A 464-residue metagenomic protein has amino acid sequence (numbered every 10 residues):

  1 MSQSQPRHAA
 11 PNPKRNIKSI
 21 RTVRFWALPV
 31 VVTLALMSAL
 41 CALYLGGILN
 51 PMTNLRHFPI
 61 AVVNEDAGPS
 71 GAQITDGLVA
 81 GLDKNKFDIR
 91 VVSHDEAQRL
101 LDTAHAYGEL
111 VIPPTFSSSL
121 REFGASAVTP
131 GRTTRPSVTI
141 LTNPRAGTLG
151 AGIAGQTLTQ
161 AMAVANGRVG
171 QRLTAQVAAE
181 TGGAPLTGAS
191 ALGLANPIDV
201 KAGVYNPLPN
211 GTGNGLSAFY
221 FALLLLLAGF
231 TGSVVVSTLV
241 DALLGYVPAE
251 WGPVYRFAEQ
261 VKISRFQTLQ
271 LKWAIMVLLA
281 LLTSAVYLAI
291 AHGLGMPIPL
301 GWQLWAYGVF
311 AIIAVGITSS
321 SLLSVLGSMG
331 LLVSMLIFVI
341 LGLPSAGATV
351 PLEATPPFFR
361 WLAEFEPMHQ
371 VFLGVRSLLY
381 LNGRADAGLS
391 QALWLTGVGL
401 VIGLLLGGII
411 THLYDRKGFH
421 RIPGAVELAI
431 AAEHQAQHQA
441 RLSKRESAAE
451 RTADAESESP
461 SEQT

Functional and structural regions predicted by a protein language model:
S2-G211, G215, L413, K417-T464: Extracytoplasmic/periplasmic domains immediately adjacent to an N-terminal transmembrane anchor in multi-pass membrane
S19, A258-K262, P297: Helix-boundary and loop/linker segments of multi-pass membrane transporters
R172-P185, R256-Q260, L281-G293: Hydrophobic, membrane-facing alpha-helical anchors
N210-F230: N-terminal membrane-entry
L225-S233, G403-G407: Hydrophobic core segments of alpha-helical transmembrane domains in multi-pass integral membrane proteins
G229-L281: Juxtamembrane interface at the cytosolic side of transmembrane helices
K272-L278, V286-K444: Membrane-spanning alpha-helical segments of multipass transporters and channels
